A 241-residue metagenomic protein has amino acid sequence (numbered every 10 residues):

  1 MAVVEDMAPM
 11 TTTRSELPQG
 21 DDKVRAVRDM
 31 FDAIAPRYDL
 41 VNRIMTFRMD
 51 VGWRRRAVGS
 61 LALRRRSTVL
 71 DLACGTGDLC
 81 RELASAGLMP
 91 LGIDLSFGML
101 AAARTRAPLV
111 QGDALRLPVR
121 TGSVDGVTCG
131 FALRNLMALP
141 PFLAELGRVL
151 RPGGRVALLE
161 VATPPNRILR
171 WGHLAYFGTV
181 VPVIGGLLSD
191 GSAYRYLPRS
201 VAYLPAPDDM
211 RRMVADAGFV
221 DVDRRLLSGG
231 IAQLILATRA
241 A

Functional and structural regions predicted by a protein language model:
A2-D29: N-terminal auxiliary segments of SAM/dcSAM-dependent transferases
R37-L40, T46-R65: Conserved alpha-helix/loop element of class I SAM-dependent methyltransferases that forms part of the SAM/SAH-binding
Y38, V127-T128: Hydrophobic beta-strand segment of the Class I
T68-L117: Class I SAM-dependent methyltransferase SAM/SAH-binding core
L115-G126: A short acidic, Gly/Pro-enriched loop at the edge of an enzyme's catalytic core that lines a small-molecule cofactor
P140-R155: A short glycine-rich, Lys/Arg-flanked "PGG" loop and its adjoining helix->strand segment in the class I
L159-M213, A217, D223: C-terminal alpha-helical "lid/dimerization" subdomain adjacent to the S-adenosyl-L-methionine
V220, L226-A241: Core SAM-dependent methyltransferase catalytic element
